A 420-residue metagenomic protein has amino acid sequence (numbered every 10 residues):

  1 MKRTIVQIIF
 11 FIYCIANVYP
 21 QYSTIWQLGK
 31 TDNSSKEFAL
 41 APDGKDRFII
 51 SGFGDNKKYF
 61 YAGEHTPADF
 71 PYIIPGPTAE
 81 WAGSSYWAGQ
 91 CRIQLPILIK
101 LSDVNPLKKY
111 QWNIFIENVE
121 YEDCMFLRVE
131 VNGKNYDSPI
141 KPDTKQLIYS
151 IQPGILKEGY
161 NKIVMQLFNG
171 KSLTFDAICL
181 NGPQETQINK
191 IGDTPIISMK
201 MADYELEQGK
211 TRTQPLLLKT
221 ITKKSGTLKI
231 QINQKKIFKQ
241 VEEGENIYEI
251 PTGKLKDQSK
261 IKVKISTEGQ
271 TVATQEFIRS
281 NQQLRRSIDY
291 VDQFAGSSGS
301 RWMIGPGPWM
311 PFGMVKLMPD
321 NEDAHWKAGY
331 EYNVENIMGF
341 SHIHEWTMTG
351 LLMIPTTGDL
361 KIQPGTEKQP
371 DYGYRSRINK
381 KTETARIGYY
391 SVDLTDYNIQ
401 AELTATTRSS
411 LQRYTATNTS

Functional and structural regions predicted by a protein language model:
M1-Q21: Bacterial Sec-dependent N-terminal signal peptides
Y22-L107, F115-Q187, V241-G253: Beta-strand-rich ligand-recognition modules
C91-P96, L107-N113, D203-L218: Contiguous beta-strand segments within globular domains
K108-Y110, D123-L127, K224-L228, I261: Short beta-strand/loop motifs in extracellular/secreted proteins, especially within beta-sandwich accessory domains
E130-Y136, Q231-I237, E268: Change "in extracellular beta-sheet-rich domains … of secreted and cell-surface proteins" to "in beta-sheet-rich domains
K171-S172, E268-T274: Short, exposed coil/turn segments at beta-strand boundaries within extracellular/luminal domains
N181-T211: Short, compositionally biased P/S/T/A/G/V-rich stretches that sit at domain boundaries
E207-P215, I221-S225, K254-S266, Q275-S420: Accessory carbohydrate-recognition regions in carbohydrate-active enzymes
